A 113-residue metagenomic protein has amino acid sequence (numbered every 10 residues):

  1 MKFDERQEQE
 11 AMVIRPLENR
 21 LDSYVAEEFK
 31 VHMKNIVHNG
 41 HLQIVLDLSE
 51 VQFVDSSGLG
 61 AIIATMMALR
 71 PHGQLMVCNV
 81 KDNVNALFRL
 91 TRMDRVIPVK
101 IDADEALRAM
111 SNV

Functional and structural regions predicted by a protein language model:
M1-K2, A86: Intrinsically disordered, low-complexity boundary segments flanking structured domains
K2-K34: STAS-typified acidic loop motif
L17-E18, L69-R70, V113: A short, structure-level motif marking secondary-structure boundaries and short turns
L21-I97: Amphipathic alpha-helical interaction surfaces in cytosolic regulatory modules
D82, D104-E105: Acidic phosphotransfer microenvironment of two-component signaling modules
P98-D102: Short acidic-hydrophobic, aromatic-tinged amphipathic segments that line or gate anion-handling sites
L107-N112: Short, charged, intrinsically disordered terminal tails
